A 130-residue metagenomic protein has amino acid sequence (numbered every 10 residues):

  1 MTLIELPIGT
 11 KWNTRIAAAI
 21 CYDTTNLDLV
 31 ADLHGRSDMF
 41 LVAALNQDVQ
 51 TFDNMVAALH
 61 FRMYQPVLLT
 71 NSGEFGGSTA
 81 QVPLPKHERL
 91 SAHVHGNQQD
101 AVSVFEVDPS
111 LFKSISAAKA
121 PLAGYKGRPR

Functional and structural regions predicted by a protein language model:
M1-L6, N26-V30: Short, charged beta->alpha transition segments
T2-A17: Beta-strand-turn-beta hairpins that frame and shape the catalytic cleft of phosphate-ester-processing enzymes
N13-I16, I20-P129: CN hydrolase (nitrilase-like) catalytic-core segments centered on the catalytic cysteine and neighboring Lys/Glu
